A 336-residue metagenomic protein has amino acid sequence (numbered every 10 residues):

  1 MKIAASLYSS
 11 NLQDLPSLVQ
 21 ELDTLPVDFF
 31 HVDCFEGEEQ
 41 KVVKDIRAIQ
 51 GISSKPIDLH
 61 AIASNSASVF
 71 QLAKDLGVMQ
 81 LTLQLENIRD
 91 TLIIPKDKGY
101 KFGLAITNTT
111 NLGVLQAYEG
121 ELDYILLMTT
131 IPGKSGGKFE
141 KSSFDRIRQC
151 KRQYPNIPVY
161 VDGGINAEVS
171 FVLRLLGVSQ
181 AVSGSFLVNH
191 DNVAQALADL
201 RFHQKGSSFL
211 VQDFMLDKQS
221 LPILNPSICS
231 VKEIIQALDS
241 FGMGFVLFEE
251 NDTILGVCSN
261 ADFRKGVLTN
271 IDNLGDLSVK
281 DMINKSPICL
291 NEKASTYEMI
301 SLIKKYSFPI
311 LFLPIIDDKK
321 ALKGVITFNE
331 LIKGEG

Functional and structural regions predicted by a protein language model:
K2-L7, F30-V32, I57-A61, M79-L83 (+4 more regions): Hydrophobic faces of well-ordered beta-strands that scaffold small-molecule active sites in alpha/beta enzyme cores
L18-V19, N65-G77, T109-G120, G164-A181 (+2 more regions): Catalytic cores of alpha/beta
H31-V78, T82-I94: N-terminal active-site wall of soluble small-molecule enzyme domains
I46-I52, L85-V169: Short loop-to-alpha-helix "cap/lid" segments that border enzyme active sites across diverse enzyme classes
L81-R89, L126-K138, L175-L197: Glycine-rich phosphate-binding active-site loops on the catalytic face of alpha/beta enzymes
P95, L187-F209: C-terminal helical cap(s) of enzyme catalytic domains, especially alpha/beta-barrels
S207-I223, D276-P287: Bateman (tandem CBS) regulatory domains
I223-G242, E249, V267, C289-I310 (+2 more regions): The conserved cystathionine-beta-synthase
